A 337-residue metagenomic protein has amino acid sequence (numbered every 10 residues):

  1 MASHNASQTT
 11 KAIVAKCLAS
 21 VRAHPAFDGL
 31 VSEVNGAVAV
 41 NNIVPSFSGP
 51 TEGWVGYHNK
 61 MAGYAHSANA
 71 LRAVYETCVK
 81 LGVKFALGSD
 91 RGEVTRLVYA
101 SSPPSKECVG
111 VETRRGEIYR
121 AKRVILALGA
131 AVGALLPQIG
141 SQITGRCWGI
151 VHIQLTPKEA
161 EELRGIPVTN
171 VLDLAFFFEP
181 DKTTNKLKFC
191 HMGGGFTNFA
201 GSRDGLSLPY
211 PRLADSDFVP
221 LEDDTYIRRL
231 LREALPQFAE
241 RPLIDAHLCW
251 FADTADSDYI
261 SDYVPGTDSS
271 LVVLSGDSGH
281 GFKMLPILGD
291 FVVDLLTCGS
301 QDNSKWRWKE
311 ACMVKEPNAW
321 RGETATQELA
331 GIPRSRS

Functional and structural regions predicted by a protein language model:
M1-I43, G53: Dinucleotide-binding Rossmann-like beta1-alpha1 core, especially the glycine-rich loop that anchors the ADP
N5-A12, Y57-T77, D215-D223: Short beta-strand to alpha-helix junction loop
K11-L18, A37, L71, D224-R228 (+1 more regions): A general structural signal for well-ordered alpha-helical segments in protein cores
S32-N35, K84-G88, P242-D245: General small-molecule cofactor/ligand-binding pocket signal
A86-V109: A conserved short coil-to-beta-strand element within the FAD-binding core of flavoproteins
K106-V111, R164-V168: Short, hydrophobic/aromatic-rich segments at coil-to-beta transitions
Y119-R123, L128-S269: Active-site substrate-recognition segment that forms the wall of the catalytic cavity or substrate channel
Y226-S337: C-terminal catalytic lobe of FAD-dependent flavoproteins
